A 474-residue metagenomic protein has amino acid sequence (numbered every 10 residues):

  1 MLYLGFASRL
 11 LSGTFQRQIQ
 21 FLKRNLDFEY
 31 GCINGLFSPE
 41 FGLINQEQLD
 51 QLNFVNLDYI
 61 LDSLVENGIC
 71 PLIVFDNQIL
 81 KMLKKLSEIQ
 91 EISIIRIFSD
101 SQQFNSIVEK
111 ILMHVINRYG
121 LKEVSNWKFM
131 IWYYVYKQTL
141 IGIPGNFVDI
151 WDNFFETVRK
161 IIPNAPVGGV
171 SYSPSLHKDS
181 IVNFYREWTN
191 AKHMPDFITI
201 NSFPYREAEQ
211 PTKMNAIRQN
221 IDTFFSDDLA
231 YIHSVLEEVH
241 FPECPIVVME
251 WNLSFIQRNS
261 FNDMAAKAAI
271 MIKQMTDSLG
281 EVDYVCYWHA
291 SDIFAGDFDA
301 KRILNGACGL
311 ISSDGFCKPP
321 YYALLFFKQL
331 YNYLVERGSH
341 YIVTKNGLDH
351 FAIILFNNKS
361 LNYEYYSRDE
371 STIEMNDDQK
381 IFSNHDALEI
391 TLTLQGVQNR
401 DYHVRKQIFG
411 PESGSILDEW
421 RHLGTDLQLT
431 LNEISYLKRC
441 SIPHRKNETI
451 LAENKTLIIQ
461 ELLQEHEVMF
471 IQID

Functional and structural regions predicted by a protein language model:
M1, L64, I111, F129 (+7 more regions): Conserved, mostly hydrophobic/aromatic
M1-E29, N34: Boundary/entry segment of secreted carbohydrate-active catalytic domains
S8-L11, S38-G42, K81-M82, K137-Q138 (+6 more regions): Flexible loop/turn segments at secondary-structure boundaries
Q18, Y205-N259, Q274, E281-D292 (+2 more regions): Glycoside hydrolase catalytic-domain groove-lining segments
K23-R218, Y231, P242: Substrate-binding cleft and catalytic face of glycoside hydrolase catalytic domains, especially the flexible beta-alpha
E250-E374: Aromatic/acidic polysaccharide-binding cleft in carbohydrate-active enzymes
H340-H422, I458, L462-Q472: Carbohydrate-binding surface patches
L427-D474: C-terminal beta-strand-rich structural cap/linker in extracellular carbohydrate-active enzymes
